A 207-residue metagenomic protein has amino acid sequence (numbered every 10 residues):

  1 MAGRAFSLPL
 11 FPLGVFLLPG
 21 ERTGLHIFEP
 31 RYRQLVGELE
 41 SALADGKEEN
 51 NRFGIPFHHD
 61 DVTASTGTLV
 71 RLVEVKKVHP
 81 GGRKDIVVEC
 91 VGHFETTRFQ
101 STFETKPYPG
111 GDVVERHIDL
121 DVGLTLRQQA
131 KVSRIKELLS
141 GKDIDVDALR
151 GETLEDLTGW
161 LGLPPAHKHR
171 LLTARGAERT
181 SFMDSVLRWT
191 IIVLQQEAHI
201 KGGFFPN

Functional and structural regions predicted by a protein language model:
M1-N207: N-terminal low-complexity, acidic/polar interaction/targeting segments
